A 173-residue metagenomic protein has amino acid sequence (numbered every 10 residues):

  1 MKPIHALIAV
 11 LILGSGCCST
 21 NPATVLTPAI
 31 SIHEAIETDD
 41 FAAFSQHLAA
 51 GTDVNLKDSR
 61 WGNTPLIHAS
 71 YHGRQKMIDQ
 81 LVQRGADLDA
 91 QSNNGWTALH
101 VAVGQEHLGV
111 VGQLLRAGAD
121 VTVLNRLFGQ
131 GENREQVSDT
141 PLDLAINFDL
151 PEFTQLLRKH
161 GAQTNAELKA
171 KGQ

Functional and structural regions predicted by a protein language model:
S15-G16: C-terminal motif of bacterial Sec signal peptides marking the signal peptidase cleavage site
P28, W61-G62, G95, F128 (+1 more regions): Start-of-repeat signature of ankyrin repeats
E34-D39, I67-R74, V101-H107, E132-V137 (+1 more regions): Ankyrin repeat A-helix N-terminal signature
D40-L48, R74-V82, H107-L115, L150-R158: Ankyrin repeat structural motif
D58-S59, S92, N125-L127, E135 (+1 more regions): Ankyrin repeat boundary/linker residues
G131-Q173: Leucine-rich solenoid repeat scaffolds
